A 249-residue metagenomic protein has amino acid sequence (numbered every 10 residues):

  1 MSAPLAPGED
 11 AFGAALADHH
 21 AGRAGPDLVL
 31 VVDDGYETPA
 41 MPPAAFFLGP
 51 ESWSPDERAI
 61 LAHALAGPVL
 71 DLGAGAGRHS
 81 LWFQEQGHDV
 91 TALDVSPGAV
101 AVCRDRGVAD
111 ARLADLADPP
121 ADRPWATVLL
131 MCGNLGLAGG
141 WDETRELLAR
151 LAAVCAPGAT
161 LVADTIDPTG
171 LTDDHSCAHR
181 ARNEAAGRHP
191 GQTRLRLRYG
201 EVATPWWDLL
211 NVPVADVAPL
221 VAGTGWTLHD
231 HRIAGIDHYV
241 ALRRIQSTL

Functional and structural regions predicted by a protein language model:
M1-H63: S-adenosyl-L-methionine
S2, A6, A14-G22, P157-D216: SAM-dependent methyltransferase
G67-G75: Conserved class I S-adenosyl-L-methionine
A76-Q86: Conserved SAM-binding loop of SAM-dependent methyltransferases across substrates and taxa, primarily the Class I
S96-P97: Conserved SAM/SAH-binding beta-strand->alpha-helix loop
G107-D118: Conserved SAM-binding strand-loop segment of SAM-dependent methyltransferases
W125-R145: A short SAM/SAH-binding and catalytic strip from SAM-dependent methyltransferases
T144-P157: A short glycine-rich, Lys/Arg-flanked "PGG" loop and its adjoining helix->strand segment in the class I
